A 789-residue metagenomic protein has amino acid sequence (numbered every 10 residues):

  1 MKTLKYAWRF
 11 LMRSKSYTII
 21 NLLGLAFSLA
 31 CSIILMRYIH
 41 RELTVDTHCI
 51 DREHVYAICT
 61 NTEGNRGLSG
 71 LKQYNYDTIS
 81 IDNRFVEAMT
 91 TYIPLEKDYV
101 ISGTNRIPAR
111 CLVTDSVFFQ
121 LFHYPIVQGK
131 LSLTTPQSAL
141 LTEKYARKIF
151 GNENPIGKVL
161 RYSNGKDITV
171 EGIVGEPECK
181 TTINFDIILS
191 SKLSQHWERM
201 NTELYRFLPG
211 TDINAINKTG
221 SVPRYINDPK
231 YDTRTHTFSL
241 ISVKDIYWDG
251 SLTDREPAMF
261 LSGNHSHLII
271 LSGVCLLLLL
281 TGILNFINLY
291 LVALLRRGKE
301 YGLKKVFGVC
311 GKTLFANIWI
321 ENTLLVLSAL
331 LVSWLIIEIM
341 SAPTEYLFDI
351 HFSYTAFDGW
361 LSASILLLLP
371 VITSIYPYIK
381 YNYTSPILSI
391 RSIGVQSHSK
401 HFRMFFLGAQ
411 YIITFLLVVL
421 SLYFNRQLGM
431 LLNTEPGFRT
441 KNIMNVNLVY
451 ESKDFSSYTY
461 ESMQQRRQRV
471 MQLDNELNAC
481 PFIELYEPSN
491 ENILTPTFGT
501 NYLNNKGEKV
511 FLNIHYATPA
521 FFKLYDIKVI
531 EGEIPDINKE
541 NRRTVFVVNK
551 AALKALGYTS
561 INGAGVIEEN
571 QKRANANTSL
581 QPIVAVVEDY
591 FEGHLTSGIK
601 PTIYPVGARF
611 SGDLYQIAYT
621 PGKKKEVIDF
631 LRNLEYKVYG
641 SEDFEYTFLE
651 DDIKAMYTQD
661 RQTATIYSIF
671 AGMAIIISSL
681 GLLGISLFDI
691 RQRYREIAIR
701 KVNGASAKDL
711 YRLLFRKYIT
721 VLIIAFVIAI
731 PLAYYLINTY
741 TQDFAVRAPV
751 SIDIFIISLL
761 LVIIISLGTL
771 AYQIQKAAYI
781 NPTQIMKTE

Functional and structural regions predicted by a protein language model:
K2-L4, R9, R13-S14, P223-C275 (+6 more regions): Membrane-helix entry/capping segments
L4-I20, G24, L284-L325, Y383-I393 (+2 more regions): Intracellular coupling helices
R13-H40, S262-K299, L327, F402-Q427 (+4 more regions): Hydrophobic alpha-helical transmembrane segments of multi-pass inner-membrane transport and secretion
F27-Y56, M340-L347, I413-N442, Y740-A745: Alpha-helical transmembrane segments
A30, I34, N288, N322-P386 (+3 more regions): Small-residue-rich transmembrane alpha-helices
L35-D98, R199-R206, N217-S221, S239-D249 (+4 more regions): Membrane-proximal extracellular/periplasmic loop immediately following the first transmembrane helix
D115-V127, A139-G263, N475-A655: Mid-to-C-terminal secondary-structure elements that act as membrane-proximal/extracytoplasmic interface segments
F260-S341, E345-Y346, W360: Hydrophobic alpha-helical bundles that form the membrane domains of multi-pass transporters
